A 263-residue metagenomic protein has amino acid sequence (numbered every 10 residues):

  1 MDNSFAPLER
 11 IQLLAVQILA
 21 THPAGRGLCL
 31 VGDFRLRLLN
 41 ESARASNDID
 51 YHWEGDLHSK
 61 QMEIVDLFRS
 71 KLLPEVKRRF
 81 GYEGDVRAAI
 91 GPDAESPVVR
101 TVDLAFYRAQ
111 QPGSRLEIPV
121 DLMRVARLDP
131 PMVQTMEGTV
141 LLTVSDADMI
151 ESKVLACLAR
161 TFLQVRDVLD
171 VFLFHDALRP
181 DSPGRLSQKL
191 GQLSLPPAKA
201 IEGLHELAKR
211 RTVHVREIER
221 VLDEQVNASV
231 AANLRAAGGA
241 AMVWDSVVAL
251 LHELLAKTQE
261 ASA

Functional and structural regions predicted by a protein language model:
M1-L28, L39-R44, I49, W53-A263: Structured mid-to-C-terminal alpha-helical surface segments
L30-F34: Glycine-rich beta-strand-to-loop/alpha-helix junction loops that act as flexible
